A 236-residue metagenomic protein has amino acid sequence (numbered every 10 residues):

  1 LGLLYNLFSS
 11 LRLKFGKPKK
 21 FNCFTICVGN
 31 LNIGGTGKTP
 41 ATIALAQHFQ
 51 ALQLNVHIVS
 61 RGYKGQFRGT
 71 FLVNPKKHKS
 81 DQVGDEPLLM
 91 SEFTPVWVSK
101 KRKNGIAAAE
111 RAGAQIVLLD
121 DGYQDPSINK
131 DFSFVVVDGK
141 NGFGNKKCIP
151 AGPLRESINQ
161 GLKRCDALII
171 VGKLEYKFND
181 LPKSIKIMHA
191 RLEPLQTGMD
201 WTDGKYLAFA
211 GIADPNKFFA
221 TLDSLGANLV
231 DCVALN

Functional and structural regions predicted by a protein language model:
L1-L3: Charged, amphipathic alpha-helical linker segments immediately N-terminal to NTP-binding catalytic cores
S10-H78: Walker A (P-loop) phosphate-binding motif
V28, V59, V137, A190 (+1 more regions): Hydrophobic residues at beta-strand termini and immediately following loops that shape nucleotide-binding pockets
A44, H48, D120, T221: Rossmann-fold NAD(P)-dependent oxidoreductase module
L52, F93, L225: Conserved dinucleotide-binding and phosphotransfer motif residues
N55-V59, V135, Y206-F209: Conserved beta-strand elements of the Class I
Y63-L181: Phosphate/Mg2+-binding loops and adjacent switch elements in nucleotide/diphosphate-handling enzyme cores
G142-N236: C-terminal accessory "lid"/substrate-recognition subdomains
